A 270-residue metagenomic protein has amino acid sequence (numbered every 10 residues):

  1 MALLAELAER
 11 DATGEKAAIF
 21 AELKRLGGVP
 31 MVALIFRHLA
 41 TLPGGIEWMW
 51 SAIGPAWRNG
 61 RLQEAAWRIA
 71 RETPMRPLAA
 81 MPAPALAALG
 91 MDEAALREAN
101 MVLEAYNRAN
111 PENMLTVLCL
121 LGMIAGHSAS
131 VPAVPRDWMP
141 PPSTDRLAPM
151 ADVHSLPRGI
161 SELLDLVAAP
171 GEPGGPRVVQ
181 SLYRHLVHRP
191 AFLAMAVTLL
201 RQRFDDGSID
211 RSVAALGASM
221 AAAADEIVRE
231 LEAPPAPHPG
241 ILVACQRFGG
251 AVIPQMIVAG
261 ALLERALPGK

Functional and structural regions predicted by a protein language model:
M1-K270: Hydrophobic alpha-helical segments
